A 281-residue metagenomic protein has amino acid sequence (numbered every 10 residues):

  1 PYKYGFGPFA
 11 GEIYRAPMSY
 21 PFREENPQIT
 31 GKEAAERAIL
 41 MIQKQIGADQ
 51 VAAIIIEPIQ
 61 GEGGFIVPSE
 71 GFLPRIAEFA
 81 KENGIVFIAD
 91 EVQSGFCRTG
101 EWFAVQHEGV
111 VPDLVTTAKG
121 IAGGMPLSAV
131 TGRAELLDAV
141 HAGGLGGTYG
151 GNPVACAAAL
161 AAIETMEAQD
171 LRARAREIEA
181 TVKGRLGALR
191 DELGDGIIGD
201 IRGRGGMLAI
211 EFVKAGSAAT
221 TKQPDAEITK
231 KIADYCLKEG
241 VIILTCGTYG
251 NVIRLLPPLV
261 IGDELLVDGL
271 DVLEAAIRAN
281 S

Functional and structural regions predicted by a protein language model:
P1-S281: Conserved N-terminal phosphate-binding loop of PLP-dependent enzymes in the Aspartate aminotransferase
